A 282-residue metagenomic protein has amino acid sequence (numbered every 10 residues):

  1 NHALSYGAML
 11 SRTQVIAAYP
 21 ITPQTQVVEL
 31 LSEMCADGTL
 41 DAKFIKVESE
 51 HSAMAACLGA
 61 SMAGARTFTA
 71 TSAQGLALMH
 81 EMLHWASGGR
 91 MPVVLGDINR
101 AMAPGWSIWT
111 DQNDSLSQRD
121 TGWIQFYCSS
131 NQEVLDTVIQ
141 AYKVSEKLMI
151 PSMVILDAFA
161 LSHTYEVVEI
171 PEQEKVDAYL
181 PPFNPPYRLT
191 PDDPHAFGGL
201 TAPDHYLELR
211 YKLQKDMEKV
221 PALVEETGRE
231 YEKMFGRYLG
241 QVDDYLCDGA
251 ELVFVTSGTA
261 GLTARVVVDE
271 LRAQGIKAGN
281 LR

Functional and structural regions predicted by a protein language model:
N1-A3, E230-L252, R265: Glycine-/acidic-rich phosphate or pyrophosphate-binding loops and their flanking alpha/beta elements
N1-S117, G122, I139, A158: Thiamine diphosphate
M79, P104, H163-Y165, T263-R265: Short helix/loop capping segments that flank catalytic or ligand/cofactor-binding pockets
W109-A158, I170, P182-F183: Conserved thiamine diphosphate
S152-D243: Conformationally flexible catalytic loops at phosphate/diphosphate-handling active centers
L252-V268: Acidic/histidine-rich
A264-R282: Generic long, charged, amphipathic alpha-helical segments
